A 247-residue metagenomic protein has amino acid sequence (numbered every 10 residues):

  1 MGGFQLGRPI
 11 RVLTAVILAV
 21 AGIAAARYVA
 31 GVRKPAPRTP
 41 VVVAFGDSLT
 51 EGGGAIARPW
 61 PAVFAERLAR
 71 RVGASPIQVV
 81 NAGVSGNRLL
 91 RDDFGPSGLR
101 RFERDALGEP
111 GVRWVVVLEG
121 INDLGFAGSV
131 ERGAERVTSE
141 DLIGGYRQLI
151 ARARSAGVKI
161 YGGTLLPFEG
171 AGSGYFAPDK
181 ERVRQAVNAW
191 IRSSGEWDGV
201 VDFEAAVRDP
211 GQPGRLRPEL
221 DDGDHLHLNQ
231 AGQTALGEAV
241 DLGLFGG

Functional and structural regions predicted by a protein language model:
M1-F45, T50-A57, R70-G73, S155 (+2 more regions): N-terminal secretory targeting modules
V29-G95, L99-G111, V115: Serine-esterase "nucleophile elbow" of acetyl-processing enzymes
F45-S48, N81-G86, V117-N122, G163-F168 (+1 more regions): Active-site-proximal beta-strand/loop segments in catalytic clefts of secreted hydrolases
L99, G125, L166-G247: Catalytic His-Asp segment of secreted/periplasmic serine-dependent ester chemistry enzymes
E119, A156, G170-G174: Extended, charge-rich intrinsically disordered regulatory tails
R132-E140, G174-A177: The substrate-binding groove and active-site-proximal loops of carbohydrate-active enzymes, especially glycoside
Y146-R154: Surface-exposed amphipathic alpha-helices with a cationic face
